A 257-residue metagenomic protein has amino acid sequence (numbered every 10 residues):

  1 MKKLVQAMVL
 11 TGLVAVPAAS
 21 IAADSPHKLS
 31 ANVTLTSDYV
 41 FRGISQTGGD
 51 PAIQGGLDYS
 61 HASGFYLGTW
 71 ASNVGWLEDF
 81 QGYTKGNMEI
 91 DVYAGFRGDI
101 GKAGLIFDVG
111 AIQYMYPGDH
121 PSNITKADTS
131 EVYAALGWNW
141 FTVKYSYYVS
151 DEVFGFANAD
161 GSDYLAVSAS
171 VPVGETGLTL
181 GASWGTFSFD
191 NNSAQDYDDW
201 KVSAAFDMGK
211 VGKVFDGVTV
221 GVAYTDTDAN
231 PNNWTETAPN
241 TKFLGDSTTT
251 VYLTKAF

Functional and structural regions predicted by a protein language model:
M1-K28: Cleavable N-terminal export/targeting peptides
I21-K28, G64-L67, D99-I106, V171-L180 (+1 more regions): Short loop/turn motifs that connect adjacent beta-strands in outer-membrane beta-barrel proteins
A23-G75: Short glycine/proline- and aromatic-enriched beta-strand/turn motifs that initiate or cap beta-hairpins
H27, G49-I53, G86-I90, L105 (+5 more regions): Residues that define the transmembrane beta-barrel architecture of outer-membrane proteins
A31-V33, L57, L67-T69, A94 (+8 more regions): Membrane-embedded beta-strand positions of outer-membrane beta-barrel proteins
L35-F41, H61, A71-G75, G98 (+8 more regions): Transmembrane beta-strands of outer-membrane beta-barrel pores
S45, A62-K126: Surface-exposed loop and membrane-interface regions of Gram-negative outer-membrane beta-barrel proteins
V202, F206-M208, T241-F257: Outer-membrane beta-barrel "beta-signal"
